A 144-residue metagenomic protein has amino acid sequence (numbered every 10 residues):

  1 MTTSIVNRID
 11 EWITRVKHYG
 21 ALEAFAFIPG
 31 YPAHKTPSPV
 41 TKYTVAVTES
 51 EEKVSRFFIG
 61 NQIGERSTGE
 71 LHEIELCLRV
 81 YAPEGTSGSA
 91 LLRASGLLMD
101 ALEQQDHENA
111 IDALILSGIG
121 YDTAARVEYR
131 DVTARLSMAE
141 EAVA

Functional and structural regions predicted by a protein language model:
M1-Q62: Small/polar-rich, solvent-exposed N-terminal microdomains that initiate assembly or binding
T2-I5, L71, L91: Hydrophobic alpha-helical segments and helix-packing faces
I9-V16, A24-F27, V45-V47, L76-V80 (+4 more regions): Hydrophobic beta-strand residues in large extracellular and virion-surface proteins
N61-E65, R93-G96: Short intrinsically disordered coil segments
E65-S67, T123: Residues embedded in well-ordered secondary-structure elements
S67-G85, E128-E141: Oligomerization/assembly interface segments of phage tail-like spikes and tubes
G85-R93: Short, conserved charged micro-motifs
R93-A144: Acidic-leaning, charged glycine-interspersed low-complexity segments
